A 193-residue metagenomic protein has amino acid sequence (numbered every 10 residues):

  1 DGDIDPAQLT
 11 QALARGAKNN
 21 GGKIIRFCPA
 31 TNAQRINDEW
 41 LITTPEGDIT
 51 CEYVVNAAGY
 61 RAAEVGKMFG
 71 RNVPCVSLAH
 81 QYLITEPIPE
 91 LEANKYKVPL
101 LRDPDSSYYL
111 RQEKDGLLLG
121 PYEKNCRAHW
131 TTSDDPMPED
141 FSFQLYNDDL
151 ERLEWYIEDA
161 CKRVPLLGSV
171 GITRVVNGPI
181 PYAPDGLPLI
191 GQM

Functional and structural regions predicted by a protein language model:
D1-Y53, A57, R61-E64: Helical element adjacent to the flavin cofactor pocket in flavoenzyme catalytic cores
I4, Q8, I25-A33, I49 (+7 more regions): Conserved active-site and cofactor/substrate-binding residues in soluble primary-metabolism enzymes
Q34-D38, L83, M193: Short, ordered beta-strand-loop transition motifs
E39-L41, D48, Y82, S107 (+1 more regions): Structural motif
T44-E46, S77, P121, Q192: Residue-level recognition of conserved beta-strand positions in structured domain cores
D48-V98: Central helical "cap/lid" subdomain
R71-N72, I88-M193: Active-site lid/adjacent beta-loop-alpha segment flanking the redox-cofactor pocket in flavoenzymes
